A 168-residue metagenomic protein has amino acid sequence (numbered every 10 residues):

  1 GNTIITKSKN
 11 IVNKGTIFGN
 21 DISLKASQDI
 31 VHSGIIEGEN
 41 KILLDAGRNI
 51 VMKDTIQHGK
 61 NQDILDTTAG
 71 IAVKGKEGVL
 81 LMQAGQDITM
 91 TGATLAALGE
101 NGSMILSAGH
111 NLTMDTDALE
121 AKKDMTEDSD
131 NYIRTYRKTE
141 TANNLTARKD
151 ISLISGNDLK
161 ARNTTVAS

Functional and structural regions predicted by a protein language model:
G1-S168: Binding/recognition "hotspot" determinant
